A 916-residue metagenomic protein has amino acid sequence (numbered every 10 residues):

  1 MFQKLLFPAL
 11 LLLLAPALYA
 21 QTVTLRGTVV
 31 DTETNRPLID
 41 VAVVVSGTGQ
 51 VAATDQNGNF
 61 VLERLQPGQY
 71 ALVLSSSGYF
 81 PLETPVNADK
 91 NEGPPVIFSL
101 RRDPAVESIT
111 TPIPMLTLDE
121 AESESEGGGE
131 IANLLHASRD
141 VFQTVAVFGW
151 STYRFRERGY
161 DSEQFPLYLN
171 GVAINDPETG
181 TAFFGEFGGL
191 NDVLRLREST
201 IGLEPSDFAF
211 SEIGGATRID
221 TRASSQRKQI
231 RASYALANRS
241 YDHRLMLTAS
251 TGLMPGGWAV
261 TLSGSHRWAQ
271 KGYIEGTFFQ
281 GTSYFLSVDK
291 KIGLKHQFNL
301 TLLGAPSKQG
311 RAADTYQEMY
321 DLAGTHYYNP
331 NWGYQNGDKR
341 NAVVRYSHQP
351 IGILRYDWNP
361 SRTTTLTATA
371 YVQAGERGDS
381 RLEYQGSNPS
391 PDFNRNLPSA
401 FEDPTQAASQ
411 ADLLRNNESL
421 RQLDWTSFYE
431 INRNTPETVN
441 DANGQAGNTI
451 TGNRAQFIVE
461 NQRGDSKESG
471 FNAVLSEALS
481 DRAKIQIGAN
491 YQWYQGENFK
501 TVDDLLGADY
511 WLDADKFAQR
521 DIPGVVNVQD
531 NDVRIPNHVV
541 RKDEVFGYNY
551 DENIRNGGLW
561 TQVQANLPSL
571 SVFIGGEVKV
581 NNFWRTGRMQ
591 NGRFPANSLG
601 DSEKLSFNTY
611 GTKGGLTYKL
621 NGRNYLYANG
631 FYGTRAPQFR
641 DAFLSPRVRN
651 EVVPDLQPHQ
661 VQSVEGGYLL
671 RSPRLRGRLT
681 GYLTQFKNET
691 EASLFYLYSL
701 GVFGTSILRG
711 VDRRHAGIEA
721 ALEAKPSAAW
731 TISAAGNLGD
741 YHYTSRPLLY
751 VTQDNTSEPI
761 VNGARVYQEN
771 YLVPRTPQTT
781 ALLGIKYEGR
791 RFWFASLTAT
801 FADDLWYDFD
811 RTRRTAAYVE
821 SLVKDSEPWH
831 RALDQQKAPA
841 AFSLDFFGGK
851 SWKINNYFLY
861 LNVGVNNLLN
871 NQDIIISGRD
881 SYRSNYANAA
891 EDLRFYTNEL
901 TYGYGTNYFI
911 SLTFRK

Functional and structural regions predicted by a protein language model:
L134, Q143, V172-L203, D220-R222 (+2 more regions): Short acidic/polar hinge/loop motifs at secondary-structure boundaries that mediate gating or recognition
L203-S206, G215-G252, G264-G276: Short strand-turn segments of transmembrane beta-barrel domains in outer membranes, especially the first one or two
D289, Q297-R355, G378-E460, G524-K542 (+1 more regions): Acidic/polar loop-and-plug regions of large Gram-negative outer-membrane beta-barrel proteins
D314-M319, V528-V539, N582-R593, K604 (+7 more regions): Surface-exposed extracellular loop regions of Gram-negative outer-membrane beta-barrel proteins, predominantly
Y328-I351, R355, E552, S602-G611 (+7 more regions): Outer-membrane beta-barrel signature, preferentially recognizing the C-terminal barrel domain of Gram-negative
I458, K484-N621, P646, L748 (+1 more regions): Signature of Gram-negative outer-membrane beta-barrel scaffolds
L683-Q685, S706-T812, S911-R915: Gram-negative outer-membrane beta-barrel transporters
I732, F801-E820, K850-K916: C-terminal beta-signal and adjacent terminal beta-strands/loops of Gram-negative outer-membrane beta-barrel proteins
